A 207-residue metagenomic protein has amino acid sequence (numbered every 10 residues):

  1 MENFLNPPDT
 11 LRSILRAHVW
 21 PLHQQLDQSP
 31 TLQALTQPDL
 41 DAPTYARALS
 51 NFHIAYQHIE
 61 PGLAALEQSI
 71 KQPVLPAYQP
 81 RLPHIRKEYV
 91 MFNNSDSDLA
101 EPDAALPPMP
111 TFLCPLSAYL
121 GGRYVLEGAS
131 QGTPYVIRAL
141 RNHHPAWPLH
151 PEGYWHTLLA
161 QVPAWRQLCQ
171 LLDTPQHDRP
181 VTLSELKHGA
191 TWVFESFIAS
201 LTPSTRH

Functional and structural regions predicted by a protein language model:
M1-H207: Metal- and O2-centered redox machinery and metal/ROS homeostasis
